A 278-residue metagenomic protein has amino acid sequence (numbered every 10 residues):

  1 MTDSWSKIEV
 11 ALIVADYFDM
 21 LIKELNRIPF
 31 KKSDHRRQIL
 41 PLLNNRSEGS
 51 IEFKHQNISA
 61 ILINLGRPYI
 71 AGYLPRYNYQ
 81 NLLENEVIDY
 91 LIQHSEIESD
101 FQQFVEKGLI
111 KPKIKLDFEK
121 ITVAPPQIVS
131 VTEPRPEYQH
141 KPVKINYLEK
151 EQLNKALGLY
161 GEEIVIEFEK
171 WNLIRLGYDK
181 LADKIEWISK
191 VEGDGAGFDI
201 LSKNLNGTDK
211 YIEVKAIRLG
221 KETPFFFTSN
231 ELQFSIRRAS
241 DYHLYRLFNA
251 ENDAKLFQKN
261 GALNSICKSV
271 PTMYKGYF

Functional and structural regions predicted by a protein language model:
F18-D19, F30-N45: DNA-recognition alpha helix
R46-L62: Major-groove recognition helix of helix-turn-helix-like DNA-binding domains
I63-Q80: Short Lys/Arg-enriched helix C-cap and helix-to-coil transition segments that create basic nucleic-acid-contact patches
S95-D179: A short mid-domain helix/strand-loop element embedded in enzyme catalytic domains that forms or borders the active-site
V165, E169, I200-S202, K210-R218: Conserved catalytic cores of phosphodiester-cleaving nucleases, focusing on short active-site segments
N172-K203: A short acidic/basic microdomain associated with nuclease active sites
V214-F257: Catalytic cores of nucleic-acid endonucleases
H243-F278: Domain-level recognition of nuclease-like catalytic cores that cleave nucleotide substrates
